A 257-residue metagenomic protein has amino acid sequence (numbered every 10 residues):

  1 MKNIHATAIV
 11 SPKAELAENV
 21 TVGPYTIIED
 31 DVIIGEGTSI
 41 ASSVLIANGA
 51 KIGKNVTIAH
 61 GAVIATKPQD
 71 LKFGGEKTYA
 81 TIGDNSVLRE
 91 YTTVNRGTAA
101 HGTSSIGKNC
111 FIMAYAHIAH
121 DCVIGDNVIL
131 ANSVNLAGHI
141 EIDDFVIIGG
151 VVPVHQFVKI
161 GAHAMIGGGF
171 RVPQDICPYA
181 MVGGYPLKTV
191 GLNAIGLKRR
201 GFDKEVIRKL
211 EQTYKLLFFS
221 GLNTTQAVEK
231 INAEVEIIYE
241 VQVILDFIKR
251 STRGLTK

Functional and structural regions predicted by a protein language model:
M1-T7, P12-K13, E18-N19, N55 (+6 more regions): Terminal amphipathic alpha-helical/low-complexity segments used for targeting or macromolecular assembly
N3-G183, L187-K188: Structural signal for interior beta-strand "rungs" in well-ordered beta-sheet cores of soluble enzyme domains
